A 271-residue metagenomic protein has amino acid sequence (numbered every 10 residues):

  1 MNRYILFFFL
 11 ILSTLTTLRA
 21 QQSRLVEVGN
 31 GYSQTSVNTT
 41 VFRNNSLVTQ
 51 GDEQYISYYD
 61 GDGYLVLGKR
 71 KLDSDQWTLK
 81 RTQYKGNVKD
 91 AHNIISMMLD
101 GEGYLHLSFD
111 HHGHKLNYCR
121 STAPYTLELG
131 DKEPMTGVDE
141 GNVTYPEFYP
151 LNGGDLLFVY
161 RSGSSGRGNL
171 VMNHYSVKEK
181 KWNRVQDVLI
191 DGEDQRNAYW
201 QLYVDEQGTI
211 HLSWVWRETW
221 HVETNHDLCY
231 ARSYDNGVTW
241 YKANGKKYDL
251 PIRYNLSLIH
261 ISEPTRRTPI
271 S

Functional and structural regions predicted by a protein language model:
S23-L25, Y55-K85: Beta-propeller domains
Y32-L65: Beta-strand-rich domains and repeat architectures in extracellular enzymes and scaffolds, especially beta-propellers
G51-I56, E102-L107, G153-F158, G208-L212: Entry beta-strands of beta-propeller and related beta-repeat scaffolds
D62-G68, G113-S121, G166-N173, H221-C229: Structural motif
L72-T78, T122-K132, Y175-N183, S233-W240 (+1 more regions): Asp-box/BNR beta-propeller loop motif
Q76-G113, D139: Blade-loop segments of beta-propeller domains
S121-D155, S162, R184-Q201: Asp-box/WD-like beta-propeller blade repeats and closely related beta-sheet repeat scaffolds
I259-S271: Single conserved hydrophobic/aromatic residue that forms the stacking wall/gate of nucleotide- or nucleobase-binding
